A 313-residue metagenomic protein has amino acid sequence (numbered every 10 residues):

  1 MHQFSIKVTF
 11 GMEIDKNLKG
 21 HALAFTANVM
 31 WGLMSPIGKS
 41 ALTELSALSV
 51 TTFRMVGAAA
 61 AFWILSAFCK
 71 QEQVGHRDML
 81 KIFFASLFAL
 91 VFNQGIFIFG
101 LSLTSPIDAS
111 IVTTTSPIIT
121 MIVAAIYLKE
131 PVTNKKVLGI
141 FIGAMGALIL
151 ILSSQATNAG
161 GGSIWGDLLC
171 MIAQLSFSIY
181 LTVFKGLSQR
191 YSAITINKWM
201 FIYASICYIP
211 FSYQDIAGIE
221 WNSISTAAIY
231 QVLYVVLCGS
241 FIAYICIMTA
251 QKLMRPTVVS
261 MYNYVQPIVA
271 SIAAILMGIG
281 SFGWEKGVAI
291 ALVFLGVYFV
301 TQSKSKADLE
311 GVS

Functional and structural regions predicted by a protein language model:
H2-S49, A159-G186, I206, P210 (+1 more regions): Glycine-/small-residue-enriched transmembrane alpha-helix faces in small-molecule transporters and effluxers
K16-G20, E44-L48, T52, V74-L80 (+3 more regions): Juxtamembrane helix-entry segments on the extracytoplasmic side of multipass membrane proteins
M30-S35, W63-T113, I149, V236-M254: Specific transmembrane alpha-helical segments of multi-pass solute transporters/efflux pumps, especially DMT/EamA
A41, V50, R54, G100 (+8 more regions): Hydrophobic/aromatic residues within transmembrane alpha-helices of multi-pass small-molecule transporters
T43-F92, I119-T120, S176-V183, K198-I216 (+2 more regions): Transmembrane alpha-helices of multi-pass small-molecule transport proteins
T51-F53, Q94, A109-T115, F184-S205 (+1 more regions): Helix-helix packing/entry segments at the starts of transmembrane helices
G57-A61, V112-I126, F141, Y203-C207 (+3 more regions): Alpha-helical transmembrane segments of compact multi-pass small-molecule transporters, enriched in specific families
F62, V123, K135-S154, Y208 (+2 more regions): Hydrophobic transmembrane alpha-helices of multi-pass small-molecule transport proteins
